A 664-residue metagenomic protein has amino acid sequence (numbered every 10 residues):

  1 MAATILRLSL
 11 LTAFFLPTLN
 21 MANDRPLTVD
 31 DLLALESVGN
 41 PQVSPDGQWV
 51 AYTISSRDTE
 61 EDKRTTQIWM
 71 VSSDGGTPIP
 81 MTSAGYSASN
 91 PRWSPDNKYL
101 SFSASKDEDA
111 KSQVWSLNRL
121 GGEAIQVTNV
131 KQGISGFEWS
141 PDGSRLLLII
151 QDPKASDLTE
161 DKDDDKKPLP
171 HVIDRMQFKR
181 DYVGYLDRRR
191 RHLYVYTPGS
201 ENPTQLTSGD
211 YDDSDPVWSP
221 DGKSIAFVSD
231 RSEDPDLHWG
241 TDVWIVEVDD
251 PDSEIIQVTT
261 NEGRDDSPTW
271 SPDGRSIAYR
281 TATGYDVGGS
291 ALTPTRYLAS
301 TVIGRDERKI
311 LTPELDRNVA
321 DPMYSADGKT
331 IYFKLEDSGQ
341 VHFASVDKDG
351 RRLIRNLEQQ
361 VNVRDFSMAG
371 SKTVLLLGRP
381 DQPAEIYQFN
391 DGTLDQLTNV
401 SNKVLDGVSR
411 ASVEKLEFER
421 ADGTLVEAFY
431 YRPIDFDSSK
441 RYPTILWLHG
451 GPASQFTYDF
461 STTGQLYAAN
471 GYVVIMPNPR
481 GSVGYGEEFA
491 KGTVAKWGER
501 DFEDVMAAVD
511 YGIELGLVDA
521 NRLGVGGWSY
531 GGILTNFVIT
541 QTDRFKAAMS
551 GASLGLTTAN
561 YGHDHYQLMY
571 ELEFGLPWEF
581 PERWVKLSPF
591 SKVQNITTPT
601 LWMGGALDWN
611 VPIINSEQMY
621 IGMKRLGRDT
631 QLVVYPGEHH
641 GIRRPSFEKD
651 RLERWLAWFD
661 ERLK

Functional and structural regions predicted by a protein language model:
Q42, L147-I150, S156, P170-D174 (+7 more regions): Non-catalytic accessory segments flanking enzyme active sites
P45-D46, P95-D96, P141-D142, P220-D221 (+3 more regions): Residue-level detector of Asp-centered blade-edge/turn motifs that repeat once per structural unit in beta-propeller
G47-V50, N97-S101, L146-L147, I225-A226 (+3 more regions): Hydrophobic beta-strand positions that form the internal "hydrophobic ladder" of WD40/Gbeta-like beta-propeller blades
I54-Q67, T82-A88, S103-W115, E123 (+12 more regions): A flexible loop/linker signature enriched in serine peptidases of the S9 family
S72-G76, N118-G122, T197-E201, E247-P251 (+3 more regions): Short loop/turn segments that connect beta-strands within beta-propeller blades
Y285, V400-N521, W528, N560-H563 (+1 more regions): Cap/lid segment of the alpha/beta-hydrolase catalytic domain
P477-K664: Active-site-proximal cap/loop segments of hydrolase catalytic domains
